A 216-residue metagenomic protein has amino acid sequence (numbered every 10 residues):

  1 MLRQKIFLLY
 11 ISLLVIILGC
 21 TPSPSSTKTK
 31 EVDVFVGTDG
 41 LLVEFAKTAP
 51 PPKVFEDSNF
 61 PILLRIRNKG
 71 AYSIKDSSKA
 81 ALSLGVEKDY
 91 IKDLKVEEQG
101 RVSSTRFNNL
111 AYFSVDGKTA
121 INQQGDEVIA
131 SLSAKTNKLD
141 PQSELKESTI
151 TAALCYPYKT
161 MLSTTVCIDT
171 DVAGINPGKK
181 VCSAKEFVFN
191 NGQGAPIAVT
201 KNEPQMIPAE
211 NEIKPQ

Functional and structural regions predicted by a protein language model:
M1-S26: Secretory targeting signatures
C20-Q216: Non-catalytic macromolecular-recognition regions in eukaryotic signaling proteins
